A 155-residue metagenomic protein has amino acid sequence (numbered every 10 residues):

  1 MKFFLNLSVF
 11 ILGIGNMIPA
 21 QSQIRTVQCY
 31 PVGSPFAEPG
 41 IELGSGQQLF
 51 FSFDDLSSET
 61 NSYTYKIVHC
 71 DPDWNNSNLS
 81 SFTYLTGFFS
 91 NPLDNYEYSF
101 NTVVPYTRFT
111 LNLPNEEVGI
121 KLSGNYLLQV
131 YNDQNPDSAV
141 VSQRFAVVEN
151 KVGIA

Functional and structural regions predicted by a protein language model:
M1-Q23: Bacterial Sec-dependent N-terminal signal peptides
T26-H69: Contiguous beta-strand segments within globular domains
E59-G87: Extended low-complexity, serine/threonine- and proline-enriched intrinsically disordered segments
P72-W74, V118, N132-V140: Short acidic/polar inter-strand loop motif in beta-rich domains
L85-Y106: Extended, solvent-exposed segments with strong compositional bias
P105-D133: Ligand-binding face of N-terminal immunoglobulin V-set domains in extracellular IgSF glycoproteins
S142-A146: C-terminal edge beta-strand
V147-A155: Low-complexity, Pro/Ser/Thr- and charge-rich linker/hinge segments at domain boundaries
